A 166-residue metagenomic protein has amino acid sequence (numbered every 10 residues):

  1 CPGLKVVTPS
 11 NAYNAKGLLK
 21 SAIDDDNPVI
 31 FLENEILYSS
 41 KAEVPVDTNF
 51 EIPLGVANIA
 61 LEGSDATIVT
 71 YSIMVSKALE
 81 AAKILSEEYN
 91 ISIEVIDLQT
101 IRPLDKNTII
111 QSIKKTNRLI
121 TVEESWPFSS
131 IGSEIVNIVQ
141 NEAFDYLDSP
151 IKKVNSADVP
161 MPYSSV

Functional and structural regions predicted by a protein language model:
C1-D25, M161: Conserved thiamine diphosphate
A22-P28, I135-V139: Glycine- and acidic-residue-enriched helix-capping/beta->alpha junction motif
E35-V166: Thiamine diphosphate
